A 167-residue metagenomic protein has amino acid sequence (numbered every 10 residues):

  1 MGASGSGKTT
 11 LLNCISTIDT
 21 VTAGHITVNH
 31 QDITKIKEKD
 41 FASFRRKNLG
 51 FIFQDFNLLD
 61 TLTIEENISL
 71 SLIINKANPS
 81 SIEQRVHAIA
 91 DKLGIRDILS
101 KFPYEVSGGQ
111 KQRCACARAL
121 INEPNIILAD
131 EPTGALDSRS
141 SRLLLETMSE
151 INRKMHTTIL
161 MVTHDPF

Functional and structural regions predicted by a protein language model:
M1-F167: ABC family nucleotide-binding domain
